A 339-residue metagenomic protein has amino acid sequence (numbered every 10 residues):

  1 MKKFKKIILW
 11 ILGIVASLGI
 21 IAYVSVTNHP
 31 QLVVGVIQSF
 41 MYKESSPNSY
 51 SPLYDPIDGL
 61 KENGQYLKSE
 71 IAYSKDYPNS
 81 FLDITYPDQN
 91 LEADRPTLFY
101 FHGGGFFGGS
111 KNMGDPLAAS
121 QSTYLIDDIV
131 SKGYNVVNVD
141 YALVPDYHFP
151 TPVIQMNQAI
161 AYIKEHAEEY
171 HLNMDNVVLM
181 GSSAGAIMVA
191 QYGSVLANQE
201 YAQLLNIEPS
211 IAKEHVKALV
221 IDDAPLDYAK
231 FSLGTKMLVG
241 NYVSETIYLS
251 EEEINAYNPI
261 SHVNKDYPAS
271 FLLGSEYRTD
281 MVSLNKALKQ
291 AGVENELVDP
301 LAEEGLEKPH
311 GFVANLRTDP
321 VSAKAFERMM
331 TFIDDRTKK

Functional and structural regions predicted by a protein language model:
K3-K339: Alpha/beta-hydrolase superfamily serine-hydrolase fold, recognizing
